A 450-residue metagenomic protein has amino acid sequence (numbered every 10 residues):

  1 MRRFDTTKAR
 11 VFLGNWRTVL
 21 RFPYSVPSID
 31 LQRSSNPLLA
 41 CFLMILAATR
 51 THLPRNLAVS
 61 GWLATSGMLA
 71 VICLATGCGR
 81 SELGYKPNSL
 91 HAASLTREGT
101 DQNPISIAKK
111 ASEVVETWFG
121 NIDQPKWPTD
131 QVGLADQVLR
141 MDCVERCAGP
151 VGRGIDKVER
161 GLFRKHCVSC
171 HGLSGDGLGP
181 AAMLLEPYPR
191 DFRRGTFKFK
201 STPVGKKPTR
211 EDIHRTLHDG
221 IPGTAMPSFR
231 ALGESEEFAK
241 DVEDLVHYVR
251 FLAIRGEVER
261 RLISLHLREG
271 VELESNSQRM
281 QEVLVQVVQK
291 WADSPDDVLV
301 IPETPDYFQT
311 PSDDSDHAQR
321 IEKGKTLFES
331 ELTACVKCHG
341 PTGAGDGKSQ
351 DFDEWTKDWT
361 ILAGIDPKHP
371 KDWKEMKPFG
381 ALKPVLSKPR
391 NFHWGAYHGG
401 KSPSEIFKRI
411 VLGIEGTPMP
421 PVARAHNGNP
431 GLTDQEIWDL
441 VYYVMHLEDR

Functional and structural regions predicted by a protein language model:
M1-A58: N-terminal secretory signal peptides that target proteins for export/translocation
L74-G77: C-terminal motif of bacterial Sec signal peptides marking the signal peptidase cleavage site
G79, S169-G177, H218-D219, S228-L232 (+6 more regions): Detector for the c-type heme attachment site
G79-A93: Bacterial Sec signal peptide processing site at the extreme N-terminus
H91-A111, M183-G233, A239-R250, R279-E282 (+3 more regions): Extracytoplasmic electron-transfer domains, predominantly the class I c-type cytochrome c fold
T96-L162, V283-S330, A344-G347, L432: Electrostatic cytochrome c docking/interface patches
G152-G172, D219, D316-P341, K348-I365 (+1 more regions): Sequence/structural segment immediately N-terminal to covalent heme-attachment motifs in c-type and related
D176-G179, G223-S228, F251-R261, D316-Q319 (+6 more regions): Inter-heme linker and motif-flanking segments adjacent to c-type heme-binding CXXCH motifs in c-type cytochromes
